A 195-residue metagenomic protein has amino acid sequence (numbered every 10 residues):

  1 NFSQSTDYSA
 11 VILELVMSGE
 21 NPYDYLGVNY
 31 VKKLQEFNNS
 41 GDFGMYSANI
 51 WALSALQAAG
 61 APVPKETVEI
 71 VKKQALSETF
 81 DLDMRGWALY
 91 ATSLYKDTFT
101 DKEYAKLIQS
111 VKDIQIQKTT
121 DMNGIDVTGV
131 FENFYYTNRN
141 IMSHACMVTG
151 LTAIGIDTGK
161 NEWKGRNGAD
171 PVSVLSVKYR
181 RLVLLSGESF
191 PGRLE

Functional and structural regions predicted by a protein language model:
N1-Y23, S40-P64, S77-L107, I116-W163 (+1 more regions): An alpha-helical repeat/solenoid feature that recognizes helix-turn-helix modules
N21, N29, E162-G165, D170: Short, solvent-exposed coil/turn linker segments
G27-V31, P64, V68, Y104: Core helices of alpha-solenoid repeat scaffolds
V31-L34, D42: Eukaryotic non-catalytic interaction scaffolds in large regulatory proteins
L34, V71-A75, L107, V111-Q115 (+1 more regions): Buried hydrophobic core positions in alpha-solenoid tandem helical repeats
F37: Flexible loop/hinge segments that line or gate small-molecule binding clefts
